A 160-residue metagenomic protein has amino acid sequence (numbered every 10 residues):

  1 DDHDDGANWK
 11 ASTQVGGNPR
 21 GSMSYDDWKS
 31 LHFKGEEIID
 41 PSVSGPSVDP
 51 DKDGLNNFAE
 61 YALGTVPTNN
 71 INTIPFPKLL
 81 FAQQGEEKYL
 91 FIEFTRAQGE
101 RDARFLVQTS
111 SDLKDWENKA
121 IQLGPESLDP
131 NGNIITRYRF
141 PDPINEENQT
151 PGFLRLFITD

Functional and structural regions predicted by a protein language model:
D1-D5, D49-D53, D112, D142 (+1 more regions): Acidic side chains
D1-P46: Intrinsically disordered, low-complexity linkers and terminal tails enriched in Ser/Thr/Pro/Gly with interspersed basic
R20-D27, F58-Y61, L156: Aromatic- and Gly/Pro-enriched helix-to-coil junctions and flexible linker segments
S24-D27, D51, G64, N69 (+1 more regions): Acidic, glycine/proline-rich Ca2+-coordinating loop motifs
K29-F33, E60, Q108: Residue-level preference for well-ordered alpha-helical positions
P46-D51, G99: Extracytoplasmic/periplasmic, Sec-exported soluble proteins
P50-F58, A62: Glycine-aliphatic tripeptides that mark coil-to-beta-strand junctions in extracellular and membrane proteins
T68-D160: Residue-level hotspots within well-ordered secondary structure
